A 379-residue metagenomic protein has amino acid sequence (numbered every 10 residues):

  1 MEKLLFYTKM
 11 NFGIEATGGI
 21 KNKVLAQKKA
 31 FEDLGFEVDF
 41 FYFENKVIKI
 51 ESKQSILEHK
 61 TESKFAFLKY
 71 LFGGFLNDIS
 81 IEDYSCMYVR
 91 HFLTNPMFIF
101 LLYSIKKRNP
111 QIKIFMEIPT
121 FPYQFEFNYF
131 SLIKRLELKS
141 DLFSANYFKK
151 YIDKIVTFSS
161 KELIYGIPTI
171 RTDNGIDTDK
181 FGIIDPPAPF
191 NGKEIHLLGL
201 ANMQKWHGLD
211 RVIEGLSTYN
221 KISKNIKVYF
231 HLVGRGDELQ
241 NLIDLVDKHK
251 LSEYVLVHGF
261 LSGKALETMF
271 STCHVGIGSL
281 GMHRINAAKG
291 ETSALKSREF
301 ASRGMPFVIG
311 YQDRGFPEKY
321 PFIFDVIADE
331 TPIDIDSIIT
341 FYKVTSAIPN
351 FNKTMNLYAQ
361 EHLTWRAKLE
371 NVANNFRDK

Functional and structural regions predicted by a protein language model:
M1-K46, E82: N-terminal subdomain of nucleotide-sugar transferases
G18, H207, K264-L266, I277-A301 (+1 more regions): Nucleotide-sugar-dependent
G19, D329-D336, K343-D378: A charged, aromatic-enriched C-terminal amphipathic alpha-helix characteristic of glycosyltransferases across folds
N22, A26, Q204-N220, Q240: A conserved mid-protein helix/loop that constitutes part of the nucleotide-sugar donor-binding site
M97-R108, M116, P122-E126, L132-I155: Membrane-proximal helix-turn-helix segments that form the acceptor-binding/catalytic region of lipid-linked
K161, G175: Carbohydrate-associated surface elements
P189-H207, I213-L216, H231: Conserved donor-binding/catalytic core segment of Leloir-type glycosyltransferases
I243-F270, V275: Nucleotide-activated donor-binding/catalytic signature segment of Leloir-type glycosyltransferases, i.e., the conserved
